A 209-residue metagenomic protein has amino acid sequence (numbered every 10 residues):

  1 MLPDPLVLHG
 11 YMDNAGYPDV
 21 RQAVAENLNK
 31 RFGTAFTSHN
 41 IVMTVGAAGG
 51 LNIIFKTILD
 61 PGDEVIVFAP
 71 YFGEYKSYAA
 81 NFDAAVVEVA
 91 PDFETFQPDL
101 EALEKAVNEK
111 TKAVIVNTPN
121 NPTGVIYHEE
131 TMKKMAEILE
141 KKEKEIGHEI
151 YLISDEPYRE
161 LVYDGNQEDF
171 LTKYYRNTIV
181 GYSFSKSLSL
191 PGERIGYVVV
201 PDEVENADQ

Functional and structural regions predicted by a protein language model:
M1-G46, I53: N-terminal small-domain helix-loop-helix segment of the aminotransferase-like
R31-G33, I138-E149, E203-Q209: Alpha-helix termini
F36-I41, P61-E64, K110, H148-E149 (+1 more regions): Short acidic capping loops at alpha-helix termini that bridge into adjacent secondary structure
T57-A79: Conserved PLP-anchoring active-site segment centered on the Schiff-base-forming lysine
N81-V87: A short helix-loop-beta submotif of the ANL/AMP-binding
F93-D164: Active-site phosphate-binding strand-loop segment of PLP-dependent enzymes
R176-Q209: Conserved core segment of the aminotransferase class I/II
